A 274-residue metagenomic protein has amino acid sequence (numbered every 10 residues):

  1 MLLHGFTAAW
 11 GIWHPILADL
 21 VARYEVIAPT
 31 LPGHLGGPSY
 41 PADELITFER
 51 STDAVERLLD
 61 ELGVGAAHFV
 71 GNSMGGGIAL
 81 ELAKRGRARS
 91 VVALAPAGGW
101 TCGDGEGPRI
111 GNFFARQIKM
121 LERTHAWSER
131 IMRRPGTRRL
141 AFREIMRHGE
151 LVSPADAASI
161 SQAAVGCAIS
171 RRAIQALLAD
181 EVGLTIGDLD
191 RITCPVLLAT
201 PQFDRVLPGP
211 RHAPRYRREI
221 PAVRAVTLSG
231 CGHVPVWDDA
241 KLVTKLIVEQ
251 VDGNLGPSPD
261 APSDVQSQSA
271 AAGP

Functional and structural regions predicted by a protein language model:
M1-P38: Conserved HGGG/HGGXW glycine-rich cap/lid loop of the alpha/beta-hydrolase fold
A18, R191-C231: Conserved loop-alpha-helix segment in the C-terminal half of the alpha/beta-hydrolase fold that carries the catalytic
T30, H68, S90-V92: Residue in the alpha/beta-hydrolase core beta-strand immediately N-terminal to the catalytic nucleophile
E49-A67: Conserved acidic catalytic loop of the alpha/beta-hydrolase fold
G71, G75, A79: Gly/Ala-rich beta-loop-alpha elbow adjacent to hydrolase catalytic centers
A88-A126: Flexible "cap/lid" loop of the alpha/beta hydrolase fold
S128-D190: Conserved alpha/beta-hydrolase catalytic His-Asp/Glu region
I220-P274: Catalytic active-site module of serine/aspartate enzymes centered on a nucleophile-bearing elbow/loop
